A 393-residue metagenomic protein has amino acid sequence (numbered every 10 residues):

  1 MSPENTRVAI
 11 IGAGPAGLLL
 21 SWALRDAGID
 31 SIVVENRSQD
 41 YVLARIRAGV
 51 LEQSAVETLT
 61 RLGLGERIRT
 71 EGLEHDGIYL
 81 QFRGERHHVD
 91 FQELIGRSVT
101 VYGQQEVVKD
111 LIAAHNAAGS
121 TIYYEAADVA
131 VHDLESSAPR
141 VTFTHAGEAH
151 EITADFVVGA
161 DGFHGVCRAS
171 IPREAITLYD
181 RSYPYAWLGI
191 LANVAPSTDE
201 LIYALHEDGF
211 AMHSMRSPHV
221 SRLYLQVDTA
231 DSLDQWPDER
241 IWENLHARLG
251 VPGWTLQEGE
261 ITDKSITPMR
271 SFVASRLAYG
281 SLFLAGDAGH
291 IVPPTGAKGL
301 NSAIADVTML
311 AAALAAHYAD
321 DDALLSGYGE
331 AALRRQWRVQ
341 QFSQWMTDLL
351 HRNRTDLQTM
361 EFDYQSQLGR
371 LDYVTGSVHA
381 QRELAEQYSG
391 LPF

Functional and structural regions predicted by a protein language model:
S2-A16: Beta1/beta-strand and adjacent pyrophosphate-binding region of the FAD-binding site in flavoprotein oxidoreductases
E4, A312-F393: C-terminal helical "tail/cap" subdomain of flavin- and related membrane-associated enzymes
V8, S31, E151, D155-V157 (+1 more regions): Hydrophobic "anchor" residues on beta-strands that sit immediately upstream of conserved functional sites
A13-D26, D30, L111, S265-W345: Conserved mid-domain beta->alpha element of the FAD-binding
R25-I46: Glycine-rich FAD pyrophosphate-binding loop
A44-R47, E52-A118, H132: Active-site-adjacent segment of FAD-dependent monooxygenases/related oxidoreductases
R69-G77, E125, L249-D263, Y318-G327 (+1 more regions): Acidic/histidine metal-binding catalytic segments
A113, S120, A127-A130, E135-S265 (+1 more regions): Conserved FAD-binding catalytic core of PHBH/FMO-like flavoproteins
